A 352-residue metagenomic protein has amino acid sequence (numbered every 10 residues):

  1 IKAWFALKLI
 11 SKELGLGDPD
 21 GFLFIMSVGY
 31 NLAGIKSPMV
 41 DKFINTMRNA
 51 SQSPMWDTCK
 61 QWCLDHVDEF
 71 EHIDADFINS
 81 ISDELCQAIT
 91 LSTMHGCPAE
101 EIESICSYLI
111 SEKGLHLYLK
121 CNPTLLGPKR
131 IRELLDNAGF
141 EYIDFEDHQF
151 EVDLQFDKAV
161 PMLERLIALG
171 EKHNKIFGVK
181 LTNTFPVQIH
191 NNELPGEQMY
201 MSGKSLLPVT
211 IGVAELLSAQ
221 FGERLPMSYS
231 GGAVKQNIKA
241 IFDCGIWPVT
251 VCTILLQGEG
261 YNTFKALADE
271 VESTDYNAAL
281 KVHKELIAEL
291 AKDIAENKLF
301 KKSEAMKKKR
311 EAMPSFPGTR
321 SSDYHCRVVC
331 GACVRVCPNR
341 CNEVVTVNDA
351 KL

Functional and structural regions predicted by a protein language model:
K2-W56, A88-L91, H116-K120, N174-K180 (+3 more regions): Structural preference for beta-strand elements that scaffold enzyme active sites
C97, I102-G114, Y118-N122, L126-I131 (+1 more regions): Extended, H/D-rich, highly charged conserved domains that either
S104-S107, A219, G232-V251: Catalytic cores of alpha/beta
C121-P123, A240-E270, N297-L299, S303: Glycine-rich phosphate-binding active-site loops on the catalytic face of alpha/beta enzymes
G127-E223, G258-S273: Glycine/Thr-rich beta-alpha phosphate-binding loop at enzyme active sites
F185, L225-I238: Glycine-rich beta-to-alpha transition loops that act as phosphate-gripper elements at the mouths of alpha/beta enzyme
K265-F316: Extended, intrinsically disordered, low-complexity segments
K307-A332, E343-L352: Ferredoxin-like iron-sulfur electron-transfer modules
